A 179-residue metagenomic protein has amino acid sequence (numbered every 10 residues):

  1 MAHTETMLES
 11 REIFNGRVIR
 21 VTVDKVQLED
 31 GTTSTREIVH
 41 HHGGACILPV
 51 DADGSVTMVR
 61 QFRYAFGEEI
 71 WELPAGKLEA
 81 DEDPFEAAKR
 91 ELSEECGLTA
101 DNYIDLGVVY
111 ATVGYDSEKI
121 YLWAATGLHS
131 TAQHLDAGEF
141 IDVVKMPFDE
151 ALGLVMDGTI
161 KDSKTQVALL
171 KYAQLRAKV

Functional and structural regions predicted by a protein language model:
M1-E12: Extended interaction-bearing regions that mediate binding to partners or small molecules
R11-C46, A52: Acidic, metal-coordinating catalytic segment for phosphate/diphosphate chemistry, firing primarily on the Nudix
V18-K25, M58, L122-A124, V143-K145: Conserved hydrophobic/aromatic beta-strand scaffold that supports enzyme active sites
S34, G43-C46, D51, K77-S163: Unchanged
G44-E68, E72: A glycine-rich, hydrophobic loop/mini-helix early in the fold
S55-V56, H129-T131, K178: Short helix-loop capping/hinge motifs at secondary-structure junctions, enriched in acidic/polar residues
L169: C-terminal boundary of histidine-terminating zinc-finger modules
A173-V179: Short helix-capping/linker segments at secondary-structure and domain boundaries
